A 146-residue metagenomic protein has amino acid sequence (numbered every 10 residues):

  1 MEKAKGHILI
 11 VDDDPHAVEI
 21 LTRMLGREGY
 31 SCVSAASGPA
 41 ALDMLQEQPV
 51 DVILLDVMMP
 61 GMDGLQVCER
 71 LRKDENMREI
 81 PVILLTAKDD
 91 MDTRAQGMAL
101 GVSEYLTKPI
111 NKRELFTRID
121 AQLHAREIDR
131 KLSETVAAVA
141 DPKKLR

Functional and structural regions predicted by a protein language model:
E19-R27: Charged docking surfaces used in two-component/phosphorelay signaling
G29-A36, M44: Short hydrophobic/Thr-rich beta-strand motif most characteristic of the beta2 strand and flanking loop of CheY-like
Q48-L54: Active-site beta3 strand of CheY-like receiver
M59: Receiver (REC) domain active-site loop signature in two-component systems and cognate sites in sensor histidine kinases
I110-I119, L123, E127: C-terminal output helix
